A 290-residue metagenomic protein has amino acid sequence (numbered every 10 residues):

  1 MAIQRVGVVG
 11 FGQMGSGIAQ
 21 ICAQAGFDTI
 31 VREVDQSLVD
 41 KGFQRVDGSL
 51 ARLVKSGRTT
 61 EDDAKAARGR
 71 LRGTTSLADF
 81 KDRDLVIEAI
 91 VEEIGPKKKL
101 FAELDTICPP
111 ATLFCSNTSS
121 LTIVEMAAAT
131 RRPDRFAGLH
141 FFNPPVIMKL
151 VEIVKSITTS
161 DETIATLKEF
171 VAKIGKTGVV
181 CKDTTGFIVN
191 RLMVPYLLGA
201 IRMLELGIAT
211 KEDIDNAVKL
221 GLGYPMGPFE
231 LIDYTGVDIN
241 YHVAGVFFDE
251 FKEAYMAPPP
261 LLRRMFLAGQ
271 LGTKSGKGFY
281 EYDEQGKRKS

Functional and structural regions predicted by a protein language model:
M1-R52, S56: NAD(P)+-binding Rossmann beta1-loop-alpha1 motif at the extreme N-terminus of oxidoreductases
A2, F27, E162-A165, A172-D183 (+2 more regions): NAD(P)-dependent Rossmann-like dehydrogenase/reductase catalytic/cofactor-binding core
I30, D62, K173-T177, N190-L197: Structural/interface elements that position substrates and couple domains in central-metabolism enzymes
I30, R72, I87, A137-L139 (+1 more regions): Hydrophobic/aromatic beta-strand patches that form the interior of the parallel beta-sheet core in alpha/beta enzyme
S37-K41, R52-L113, L121: Rossmann-like NAD(P)-binding element
L113-D183, F187-R191: Rossmann-fold dinucleotide-binding core
